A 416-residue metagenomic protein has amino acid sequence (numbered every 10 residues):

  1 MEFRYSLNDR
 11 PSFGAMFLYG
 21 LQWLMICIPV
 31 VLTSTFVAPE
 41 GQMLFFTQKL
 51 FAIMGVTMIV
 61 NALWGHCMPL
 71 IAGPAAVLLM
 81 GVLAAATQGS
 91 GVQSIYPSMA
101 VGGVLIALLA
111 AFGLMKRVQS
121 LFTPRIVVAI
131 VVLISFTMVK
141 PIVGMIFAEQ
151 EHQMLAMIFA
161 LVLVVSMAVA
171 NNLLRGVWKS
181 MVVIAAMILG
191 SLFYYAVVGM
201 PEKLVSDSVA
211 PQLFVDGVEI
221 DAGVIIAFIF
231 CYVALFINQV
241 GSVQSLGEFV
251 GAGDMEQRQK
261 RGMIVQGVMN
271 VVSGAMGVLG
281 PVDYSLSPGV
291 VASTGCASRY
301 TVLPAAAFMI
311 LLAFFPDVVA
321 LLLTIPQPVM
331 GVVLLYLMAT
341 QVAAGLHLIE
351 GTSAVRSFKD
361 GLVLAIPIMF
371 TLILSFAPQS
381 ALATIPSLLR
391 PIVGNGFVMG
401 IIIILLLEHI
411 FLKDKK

Functional and structural regions predicted by a protein language model:
M1-L18, E202-L213, E248, G262 (+1 more regions): Intrinsically disordered, low-complexity non-transmembrane regions of multi-pass membrane transporters
F3-L7, T57-M68, L105-S120, M167-R175 (+4 more regions): C-terminal ends of transmembrane helices
R4-P11, S34-W64, I229-R299: Membrane-embedded helical hairpins/re-entrant loop segments and their flanking transmembrane helices within multi-pass
G14-V30, M154-V164, S180-V182, A196-V197 (+2 more regions): Hydrophobic, membrane-embedded alpha-helices of multi-pass small-molecule transporters
Y19-I53, T57-S90: Transmembrane helix-boundary motif of multi-pass solute transporters/channels
L44-Q48, H66-L79, S120-V127, K179-I184 (+3 more regions): Short, non-helical or kinked segments that cap or interrupt transmembrane helices
V82-Q88, N171, S287-V302, A307-A313: Interfacial segments of multi-pass membrane proteins
Q88-P201, L311-K416: Membrane-embedded alpha-helical modules
